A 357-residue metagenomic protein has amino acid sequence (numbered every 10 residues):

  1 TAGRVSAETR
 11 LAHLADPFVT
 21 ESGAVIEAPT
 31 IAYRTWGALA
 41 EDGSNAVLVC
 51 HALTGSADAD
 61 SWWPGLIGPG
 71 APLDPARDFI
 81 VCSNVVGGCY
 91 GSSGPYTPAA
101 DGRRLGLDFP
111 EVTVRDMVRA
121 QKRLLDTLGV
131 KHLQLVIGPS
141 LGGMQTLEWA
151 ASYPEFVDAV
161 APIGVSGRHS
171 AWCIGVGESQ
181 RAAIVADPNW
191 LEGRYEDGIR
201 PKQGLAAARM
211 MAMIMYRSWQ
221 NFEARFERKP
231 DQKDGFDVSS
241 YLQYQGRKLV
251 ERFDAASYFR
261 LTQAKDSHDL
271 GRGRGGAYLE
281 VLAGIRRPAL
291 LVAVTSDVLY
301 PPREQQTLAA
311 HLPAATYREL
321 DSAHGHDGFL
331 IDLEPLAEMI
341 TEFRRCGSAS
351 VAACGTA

Functional and structural regions predicted by a protein language model:
T1-A46, V351, G355-A357: Catalytic-loop region of hydrolases
R34-A100: N-terminal cap/lid subdomain of alpha/beta-hydrolase-fold enzymes
A71-T127, I174, E178-Y195: Cap/lid segment of the alpha/beta-hydrolase catalytic domain
H132-G175: Conserved hydrolase catalytic core segment
P162-K248: Alpha/beta-hydrolase-fold enzymes
G273-Y278, R287, V298-A310: Short alpha-helix in the alpha/beta-hydrolase fold that links the catalytic acid
I285, L291-A293: Short beta-strand/loop motif that positions the catalytic acidic residue of the alpha/beta-hydrolase fold
Q306-T307, A314-A357: Catalytic active-site module of serine/aspartate enzymes centered on a nucleophile-bearing elbow/loop
